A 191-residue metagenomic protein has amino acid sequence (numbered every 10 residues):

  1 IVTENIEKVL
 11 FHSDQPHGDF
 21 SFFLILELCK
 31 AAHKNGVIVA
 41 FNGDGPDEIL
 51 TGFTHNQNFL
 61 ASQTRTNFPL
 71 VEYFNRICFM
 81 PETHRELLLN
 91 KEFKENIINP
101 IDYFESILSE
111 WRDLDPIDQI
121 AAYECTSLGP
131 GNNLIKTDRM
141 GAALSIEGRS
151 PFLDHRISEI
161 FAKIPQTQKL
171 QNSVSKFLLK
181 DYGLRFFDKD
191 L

Functional and structural regions predicted by a protein language model:
I1-I120, R139-F186: ATP-dependent adenylate-handling active sites, centered on carboxylate activation for C-N bond formation
C125-R139, F161: Short Ser/Thr-interspersed hydrophobic loop/turn segments at strand-loop and sheet-helix junctions that line or gate
F187-L191: Short, surface-exposed acidic
